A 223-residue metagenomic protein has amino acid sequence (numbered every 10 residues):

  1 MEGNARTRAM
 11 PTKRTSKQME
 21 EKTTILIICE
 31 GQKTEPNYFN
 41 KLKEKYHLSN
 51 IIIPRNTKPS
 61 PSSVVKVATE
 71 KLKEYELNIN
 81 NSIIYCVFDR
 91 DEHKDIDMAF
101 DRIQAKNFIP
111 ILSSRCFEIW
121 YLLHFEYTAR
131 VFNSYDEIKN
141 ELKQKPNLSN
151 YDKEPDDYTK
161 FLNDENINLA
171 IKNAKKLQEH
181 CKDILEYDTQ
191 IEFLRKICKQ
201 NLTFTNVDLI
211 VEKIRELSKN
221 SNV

Functional and structural regions predicted by a protein language model:
E2-N4, R8-T23, P36, N40-R55 (+3 more regions): C-terminal accessory helical subdomains adjacent to catalytic cores in phosphodiester- and nucleotide-handling enzymes
T23-T34, Y38, P61-S62: N-terminal carbohydrate-binding/catalytic regions of secreted carbohydrate-active enzymes
I28, Y85-V87: Structural motif
S60-V65, K94-M98: Active-site-adjacent loop/helix micro-motif of nuclease/hydrolase catalytic cores
S63-S82: Short N-terminal edge-element motif at the start of the domain
